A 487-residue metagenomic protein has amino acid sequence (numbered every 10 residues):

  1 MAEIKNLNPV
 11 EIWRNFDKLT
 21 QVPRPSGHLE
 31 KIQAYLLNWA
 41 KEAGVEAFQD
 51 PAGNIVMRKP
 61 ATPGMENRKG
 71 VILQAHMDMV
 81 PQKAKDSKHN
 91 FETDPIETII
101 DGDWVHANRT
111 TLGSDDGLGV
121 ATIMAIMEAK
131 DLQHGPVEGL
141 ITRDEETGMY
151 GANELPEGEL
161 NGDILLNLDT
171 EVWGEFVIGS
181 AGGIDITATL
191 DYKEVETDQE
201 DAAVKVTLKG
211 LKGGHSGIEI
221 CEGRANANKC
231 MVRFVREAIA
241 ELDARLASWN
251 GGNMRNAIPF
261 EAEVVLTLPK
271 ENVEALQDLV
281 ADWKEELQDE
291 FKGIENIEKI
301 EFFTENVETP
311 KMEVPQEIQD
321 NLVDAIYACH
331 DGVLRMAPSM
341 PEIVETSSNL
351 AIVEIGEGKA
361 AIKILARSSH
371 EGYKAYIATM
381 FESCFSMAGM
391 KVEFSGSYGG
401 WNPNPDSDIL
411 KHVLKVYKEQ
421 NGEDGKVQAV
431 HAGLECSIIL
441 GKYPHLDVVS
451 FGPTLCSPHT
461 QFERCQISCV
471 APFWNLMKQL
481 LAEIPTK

Functional and structural regions predicted by a protein language model:
E3-D103: Acidic/His- and Gly-rich active-site-bordering loop/insert found across diverse amide/peptide-bond hydrolases
P9-I12, P338-P341, E345-A360, L365 (+1 more regions): Zn-dependent metallopeptidase/amidohydrolase metal-coordination segment
P23, D103-H106, E146-T147, N153-R367: Midchain, well-structured core segments that form catalytic/ion-binding scaffolds
M65-D163, T189, A203, Q316 (+3 more regions): Active-site metal-coordination/substrate-binding segment of hydrolases, especially metallo-dependent peptidases
M77-M79, T111, L140-G148, T170-W173 (+3 more regions): Acidic, glycine-rich active-site loops and adjacent beta-strand->loop/helix elements that engage anionic groups
G158, R224-E241, L268-V273, D320-Y327 (+5 more regions): His/Asp/Glu-rich mid-to-C-terminal helical/loop segments that flank catalytic regions of hydrolases
E219, N226-N228, R233-W249, P403-L446: Active-site-adjacent substrate-binding region of metalloamidase/peptidase-like peptide-processing proteins
I343-A432: Substrate-recognition/cap regions that form aromatic- and gly/pro-loop-enriched pockets for small-molecule ligands
